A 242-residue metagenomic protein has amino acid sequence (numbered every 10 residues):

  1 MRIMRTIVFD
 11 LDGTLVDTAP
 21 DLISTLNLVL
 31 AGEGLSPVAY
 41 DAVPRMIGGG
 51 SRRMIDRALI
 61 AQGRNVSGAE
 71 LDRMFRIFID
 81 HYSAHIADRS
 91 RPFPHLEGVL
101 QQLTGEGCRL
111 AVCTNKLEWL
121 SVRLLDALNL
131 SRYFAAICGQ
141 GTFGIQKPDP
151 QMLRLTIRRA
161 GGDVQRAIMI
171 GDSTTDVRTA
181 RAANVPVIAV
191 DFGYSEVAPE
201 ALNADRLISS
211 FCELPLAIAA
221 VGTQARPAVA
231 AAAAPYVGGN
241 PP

Functional and structural regions predicted by a protein language model:
M1-I7, D41, T104, E118 (+1 more regions): Asp-based, Mg2+/Mn2+-dependent phosphohydrolase catalytic module
R2-R45, S51-R52: Active-site neighborhood of HAD-like aspartate-dependent phosphohydrolases
I3, S83-V112, E118, V122 (+1 more regions): Short, acidic loop-to-helix structural element flanking the phosphoryl-transfer center in phosphate-processing enzymes
I23, N27, Y40, G48 (+5 more regions): An amphipathic alpha-helix signature
V29-L30, G50-V66, L124, T156-I157: Helix-loop "lid/cap" segments that line or gate small-molecule binding pockets
L35, C108, V185: Short phosphate-binding/catalytic loops that engage adenosine nucleotides
S36-A42, G63-R76, Y133, V164: Short, surface-exposed acidic
I60-G98: Metal-dependent phosphoesterase signature
